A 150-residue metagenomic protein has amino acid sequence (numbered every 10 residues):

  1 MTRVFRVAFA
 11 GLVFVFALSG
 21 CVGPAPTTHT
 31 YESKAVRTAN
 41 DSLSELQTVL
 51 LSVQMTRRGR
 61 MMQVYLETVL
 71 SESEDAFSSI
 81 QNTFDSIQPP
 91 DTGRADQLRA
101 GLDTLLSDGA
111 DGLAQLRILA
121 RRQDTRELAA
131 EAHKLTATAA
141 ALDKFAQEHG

Functional and structural regions predicted by a protein language model:
M1-G11: Bacterial N-terminal signal peptides that target proteins for export
A10-V15, D124: Core hydrophobic alpha-helical membrane-spanning segments
F16-G20: C-terminal motif of bacterial Sec signal peptides marking the signal peptidase cleavage site
C21-P26: Bacterial signal peptide processing site
K34-D41, E45-A110, E127, K134-E148: Alpha-helical segments in soluble extracytoplasmic regions
L116-E127: Short helix-adjacent coil turns
